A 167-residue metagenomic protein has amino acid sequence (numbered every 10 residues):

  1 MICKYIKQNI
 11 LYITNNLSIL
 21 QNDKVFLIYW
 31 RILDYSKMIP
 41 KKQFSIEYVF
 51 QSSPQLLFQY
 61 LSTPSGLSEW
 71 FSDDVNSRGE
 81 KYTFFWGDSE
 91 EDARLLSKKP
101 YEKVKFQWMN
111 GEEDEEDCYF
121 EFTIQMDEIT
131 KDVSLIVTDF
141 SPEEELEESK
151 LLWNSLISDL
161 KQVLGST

Functional and structural regions predicted by a protein language model:
Q8-I10: Asparagine-rich low-complexity intrinsically disordered tracts
I13, I19, D23-V75: Hydrophobic ligand-binding cavity/cleft-lining segments
K37-K41, Y48, S52, S68 (+4 more regions): Charge-dense, helix-prone N-terminal extensions
L57-F58, L67, Y82, L95 (+4 more regions): Hydrophobic pocket/interface hotspot
D73, F85-S134, T138-P142: Hydrophobic-ligand binding "helix-grip"
F140-T167: A conserved amphipathic terminal alpha-helix motif
